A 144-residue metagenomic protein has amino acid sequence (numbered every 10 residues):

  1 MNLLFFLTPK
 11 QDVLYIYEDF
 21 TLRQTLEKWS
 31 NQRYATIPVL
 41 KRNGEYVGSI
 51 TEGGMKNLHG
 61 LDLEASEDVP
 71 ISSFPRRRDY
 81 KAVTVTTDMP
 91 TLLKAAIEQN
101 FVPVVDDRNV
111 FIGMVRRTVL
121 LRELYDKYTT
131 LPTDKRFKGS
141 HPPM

Functional and structural regions predicted by a protein language model:
M1-V13, E67-D79: Bateman (tandem CBS) regulatory domains
Y15-R33, L40-K41, K81-Q99, V105-R108 (+1 more regions): The conserved cystathionine-beta-synthase
Y34, P38, E45-L61, E98 (+1 more regions): Short beta->alpha transition motifs characteristic of CBS
L58-L61, S73-V83: Regulatory sensory and allosteric helical modules in signal-transduction proteins and certain transcription factors
D79-A82, V105-M144: Cytosolic regulatory modules rich in charged/polar residues
